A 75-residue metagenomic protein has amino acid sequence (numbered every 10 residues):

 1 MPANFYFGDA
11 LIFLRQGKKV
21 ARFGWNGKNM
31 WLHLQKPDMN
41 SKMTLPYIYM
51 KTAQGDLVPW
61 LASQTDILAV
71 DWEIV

Functional and structural regions predicted by a protein language model:
M1-T52: Extended non-catalytic interaction/regulatory regions in multidomain proteins
M50-V75: Short, compact, well-ordered microdomains
